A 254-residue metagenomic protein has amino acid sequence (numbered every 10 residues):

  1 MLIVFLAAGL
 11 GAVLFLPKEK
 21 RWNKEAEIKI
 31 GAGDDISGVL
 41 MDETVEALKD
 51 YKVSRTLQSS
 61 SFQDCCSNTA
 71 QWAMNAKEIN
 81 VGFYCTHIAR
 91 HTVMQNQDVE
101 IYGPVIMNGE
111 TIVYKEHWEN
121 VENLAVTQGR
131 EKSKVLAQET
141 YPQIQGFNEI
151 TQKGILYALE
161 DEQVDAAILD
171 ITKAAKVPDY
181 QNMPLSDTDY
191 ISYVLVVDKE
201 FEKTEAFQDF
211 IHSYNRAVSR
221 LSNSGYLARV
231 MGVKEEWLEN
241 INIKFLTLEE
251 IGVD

Functional and structural regions predicted by a protein language model:
M1-L14: Hydrophobic membrane-insertion alpha-helices, especially the h-region of bacterial N-terminal signal peptides
N23-K52, N108-A175: Bilobed "Venus flytrap"/periplasmic-binding protein-like clamshell domains and structurally analogous long
I36, G225-D254: An extracytoplasmic/periplasmic, membrane-proximal ligand-sensing/linker region
R55-N75, C85-I88, Q145-D161: Short helix-initiation/N-cap motifs at beta->coil->alpha
F83-Q95, Y157-D187: A ligand-binding cleft/hinge motif common to bilobed small-molecule-binding domains
D98-I106, P178-V194, K199: Short beta-strand->loop
E110-N123, Y190-F207: A bilobed periplasmic-binding-protein/Venus flytrap-type ligand-binding module shared by bacterial periplasmic
V196, A206-Y226, M231-K234: Bilobed periplasmic-binding protein/Venus flytrap-like ligand-binding cleft at the lobe interface of extracytoplasmic
